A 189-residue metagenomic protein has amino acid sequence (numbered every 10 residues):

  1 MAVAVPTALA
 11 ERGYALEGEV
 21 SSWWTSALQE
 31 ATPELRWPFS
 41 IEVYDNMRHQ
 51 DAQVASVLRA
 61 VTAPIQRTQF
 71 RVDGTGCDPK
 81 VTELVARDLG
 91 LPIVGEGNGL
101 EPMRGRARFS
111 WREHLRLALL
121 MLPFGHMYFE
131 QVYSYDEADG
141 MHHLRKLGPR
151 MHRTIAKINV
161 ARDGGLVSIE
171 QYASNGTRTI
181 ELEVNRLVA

Functional and structural regions predicted by a protein language model:
M1-F70: N-terminal-proximal low-complexity accessory segments that begin disordered and transition into the first
G13-G18, T25-E30, E34, E42-N46 (+2 more regions): Structured, contiguous alpha/beta core segments that scaffold functional sites
V54, V81-T82: Short amphipathic alpha-helical segments that mediate assembly, nucleic-acid/protein binding, or membrane association
I65-V72, G76-V81: Active-site acidic/histidine clusters and adjacent loop/turn architecture that either coordinate catalytic ions
